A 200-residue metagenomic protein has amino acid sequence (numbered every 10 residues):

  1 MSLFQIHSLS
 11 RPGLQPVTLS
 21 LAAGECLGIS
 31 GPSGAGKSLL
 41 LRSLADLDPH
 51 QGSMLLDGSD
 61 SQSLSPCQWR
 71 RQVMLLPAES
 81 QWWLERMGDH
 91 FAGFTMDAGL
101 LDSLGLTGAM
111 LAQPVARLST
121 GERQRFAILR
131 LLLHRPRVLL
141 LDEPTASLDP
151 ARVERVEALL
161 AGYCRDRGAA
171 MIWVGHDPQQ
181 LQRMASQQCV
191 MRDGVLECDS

Functional and structural regions predicted by a protein language model:
L44-A45: Helix-to-loop junction immediately C-terminal to a conserved catalytic motif
S53-Q68: ABC ATPase NBD Q-loop/coupling interface
Q72, E79-G99: Q-loop/switch helix immediately C-terminal to the Walker
P114-L118, E122: Conserved ABC ATPase signature
I128: Hydrophobic anchor residue at the start of the ABC signature
L139-E143: Catalytic Walker B motif of ABC-type/P-loop ATPase nucleotide-binding domains
V174-H176: H-loop/switch region of ABC-family ATPase nucleotide-binding domains
